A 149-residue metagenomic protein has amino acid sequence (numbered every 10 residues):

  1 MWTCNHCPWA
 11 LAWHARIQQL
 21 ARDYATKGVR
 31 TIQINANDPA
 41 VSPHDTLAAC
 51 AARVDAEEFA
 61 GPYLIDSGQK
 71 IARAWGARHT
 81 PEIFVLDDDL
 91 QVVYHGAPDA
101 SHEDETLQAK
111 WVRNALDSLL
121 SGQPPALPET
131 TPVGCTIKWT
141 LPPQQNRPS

Functional and structural regions predicted by a protein language model:
M1-T3, T31-A36, Y94-A97: Short beta-strands and strand-loop turn motifs
M1-W13, T31, L116: Short active-site neighborhood of thiol/selenol oxidoreductases, capturing the structured segment around
H6-P8, A36-V41, A100-E103: Short histidine/acidic/glycine/proline-rich micro-motifs that form metal- and phosphate-coordinating active-site loops
L11-A56, S67-R73: Structural microenvironment flanking redox-active thiols in thiol-disulfide oxidoreductases
T26, G96-S149: Non-globular targeting/processing and membrane-anchoring segments
A51-D87, V92-V93: Short, internal strand/loop/helix patches that form the active-site neighborhood or redox-interaction surface
